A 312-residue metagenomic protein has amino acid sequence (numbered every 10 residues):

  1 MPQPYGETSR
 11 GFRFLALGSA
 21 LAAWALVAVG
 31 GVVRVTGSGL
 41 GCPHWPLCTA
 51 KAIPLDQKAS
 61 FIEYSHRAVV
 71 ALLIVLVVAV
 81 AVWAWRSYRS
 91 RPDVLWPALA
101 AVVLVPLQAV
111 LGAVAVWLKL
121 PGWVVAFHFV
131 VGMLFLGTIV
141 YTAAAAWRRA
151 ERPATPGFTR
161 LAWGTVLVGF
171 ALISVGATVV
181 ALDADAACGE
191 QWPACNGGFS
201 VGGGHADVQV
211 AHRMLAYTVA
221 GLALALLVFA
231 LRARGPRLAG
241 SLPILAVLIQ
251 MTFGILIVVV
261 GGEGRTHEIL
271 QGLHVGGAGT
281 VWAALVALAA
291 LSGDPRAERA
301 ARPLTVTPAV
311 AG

Functional and structural regions predicted by a protein language model:
M1-G312: Polytopic transmembrane helical bundles with strong interfacial aromatic enrichment
